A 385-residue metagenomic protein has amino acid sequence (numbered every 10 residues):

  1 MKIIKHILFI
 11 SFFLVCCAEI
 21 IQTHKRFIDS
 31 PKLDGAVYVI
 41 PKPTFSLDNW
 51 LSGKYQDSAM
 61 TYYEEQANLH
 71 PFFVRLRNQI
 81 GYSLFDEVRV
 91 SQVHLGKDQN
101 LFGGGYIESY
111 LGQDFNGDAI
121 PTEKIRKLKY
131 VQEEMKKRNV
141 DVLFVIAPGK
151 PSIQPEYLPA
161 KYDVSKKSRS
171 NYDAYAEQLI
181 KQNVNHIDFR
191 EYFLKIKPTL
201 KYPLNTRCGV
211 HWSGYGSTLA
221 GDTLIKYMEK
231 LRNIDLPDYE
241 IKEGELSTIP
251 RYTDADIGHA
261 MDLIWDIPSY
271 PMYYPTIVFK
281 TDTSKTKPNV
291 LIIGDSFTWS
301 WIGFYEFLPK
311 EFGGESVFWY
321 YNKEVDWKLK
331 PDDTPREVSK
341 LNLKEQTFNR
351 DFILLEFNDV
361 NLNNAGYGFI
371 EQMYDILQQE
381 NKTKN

Functional and structural regions predicted by a protein language model:
M1-N385: Extracellular glycan-modifying ectodomains
